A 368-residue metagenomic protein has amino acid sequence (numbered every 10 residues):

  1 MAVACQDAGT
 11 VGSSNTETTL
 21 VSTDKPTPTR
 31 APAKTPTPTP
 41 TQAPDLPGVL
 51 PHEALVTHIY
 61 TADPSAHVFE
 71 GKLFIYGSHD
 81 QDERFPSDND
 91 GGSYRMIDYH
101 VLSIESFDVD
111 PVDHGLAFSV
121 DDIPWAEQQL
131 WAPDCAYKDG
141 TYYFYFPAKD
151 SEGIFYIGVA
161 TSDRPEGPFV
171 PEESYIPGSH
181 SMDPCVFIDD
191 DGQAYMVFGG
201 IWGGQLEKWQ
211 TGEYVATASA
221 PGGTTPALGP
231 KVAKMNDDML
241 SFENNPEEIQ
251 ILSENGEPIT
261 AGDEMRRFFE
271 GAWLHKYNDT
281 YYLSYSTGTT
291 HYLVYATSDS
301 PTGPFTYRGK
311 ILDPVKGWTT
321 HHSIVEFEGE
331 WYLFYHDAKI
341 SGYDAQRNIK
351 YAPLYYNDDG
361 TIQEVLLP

Functional and structural regions predicted by a protein language model:
C5, V11, L20, P38-P368: Carbohydrate-active catalytic/glycan-binding domains of CAZyme proteins, especially the secreted or lumenal ectodomains
Q6-T35: Short, low-complexity, disordered segments immediately C-terminal to signal peptides in bacterial exported proteins
